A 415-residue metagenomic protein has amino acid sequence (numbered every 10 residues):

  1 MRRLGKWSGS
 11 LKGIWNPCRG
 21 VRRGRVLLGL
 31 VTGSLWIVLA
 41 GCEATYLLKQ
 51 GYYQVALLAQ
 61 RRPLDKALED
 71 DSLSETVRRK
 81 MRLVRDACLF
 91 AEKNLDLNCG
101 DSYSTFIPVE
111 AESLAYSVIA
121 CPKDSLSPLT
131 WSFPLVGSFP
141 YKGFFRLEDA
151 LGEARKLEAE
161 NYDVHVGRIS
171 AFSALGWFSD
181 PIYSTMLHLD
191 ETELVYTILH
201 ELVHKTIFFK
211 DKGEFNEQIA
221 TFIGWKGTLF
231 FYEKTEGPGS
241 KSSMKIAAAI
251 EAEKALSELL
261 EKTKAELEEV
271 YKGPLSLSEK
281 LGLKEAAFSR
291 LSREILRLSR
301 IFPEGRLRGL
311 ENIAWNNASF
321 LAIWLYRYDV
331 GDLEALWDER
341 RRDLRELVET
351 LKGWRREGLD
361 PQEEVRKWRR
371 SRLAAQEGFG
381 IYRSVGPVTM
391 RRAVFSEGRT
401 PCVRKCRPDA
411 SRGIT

Functional and structural regions predicted by a protein language model:
M1-V21: N-terminal secretory signal peptides that target proteins for export/translocation
G29-V38: Bacterial N-terminal signal peptides
I37-R62: Bacterial Sec signal peptide processing site at the extreme N-terminus
L58-L73, W131-F139, I313: Acidic/histidine-rich, surface-exposed loop or edge segments in extracytoplasmic proteins
A87-E253, K264-A265: Acidic/His-rich structured neighborhood in mature extracellular/periplasmic domains
S257-Y382: Pan-zinc metallopeptidase signature
R383, P387-A393, G398-T400, P408-D409 (+1 more regions): Intrinsic, low-complexity polybasic segments
